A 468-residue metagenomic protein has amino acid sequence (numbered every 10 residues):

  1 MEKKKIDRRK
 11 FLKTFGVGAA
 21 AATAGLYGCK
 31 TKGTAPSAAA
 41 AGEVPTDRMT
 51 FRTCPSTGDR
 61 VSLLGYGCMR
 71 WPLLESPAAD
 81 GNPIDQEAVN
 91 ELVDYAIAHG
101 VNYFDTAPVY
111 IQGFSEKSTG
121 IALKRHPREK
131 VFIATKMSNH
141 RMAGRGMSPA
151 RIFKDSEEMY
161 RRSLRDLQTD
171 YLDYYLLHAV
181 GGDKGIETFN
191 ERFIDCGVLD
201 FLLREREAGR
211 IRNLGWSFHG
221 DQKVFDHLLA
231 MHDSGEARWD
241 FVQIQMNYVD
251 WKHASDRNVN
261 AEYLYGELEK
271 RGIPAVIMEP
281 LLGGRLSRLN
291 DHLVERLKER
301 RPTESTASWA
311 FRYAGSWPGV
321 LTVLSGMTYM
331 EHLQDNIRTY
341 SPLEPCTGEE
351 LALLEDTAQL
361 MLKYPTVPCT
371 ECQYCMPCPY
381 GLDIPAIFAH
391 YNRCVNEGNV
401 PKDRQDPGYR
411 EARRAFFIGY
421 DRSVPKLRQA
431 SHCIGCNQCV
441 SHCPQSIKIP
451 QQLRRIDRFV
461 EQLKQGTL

Functional and structural regions predicted by a protein language model:
E2-V131, D170, F201, E207: N-terminal binding-site loop/beta-alpha segment at the start of enzyme catalytic domains that lines or forms
K4-L12, C375, C433-C439: Twin-arginine (Tat) signal peptide motif
C54, Y66, F104, T119 (+7 more regions): Conserved, mostly hydrophobic/aromatic
G65, Y103-D105, D173-L176, G215 (+2 more regions): Conserved beta-strand positions in the central sheet of alpha/beta enzyme cores
N82-A96, I152-D166, Q222-L229, A307-F311: Short, acidic/polar
L167-E187: Active-site groove signature of glycoside hydrolases
V180-A389, R393-A412, S441, Q451: Beta/alpha (TIM)-barrel catalytic core signal, keyed to glycine-rich beta->alpha loops juxtaposed to Asp/Glu that bind
A352-M376, R410-G435, F459-L468: Ferredoxin-like iron-sulfur electron-transfer modules
